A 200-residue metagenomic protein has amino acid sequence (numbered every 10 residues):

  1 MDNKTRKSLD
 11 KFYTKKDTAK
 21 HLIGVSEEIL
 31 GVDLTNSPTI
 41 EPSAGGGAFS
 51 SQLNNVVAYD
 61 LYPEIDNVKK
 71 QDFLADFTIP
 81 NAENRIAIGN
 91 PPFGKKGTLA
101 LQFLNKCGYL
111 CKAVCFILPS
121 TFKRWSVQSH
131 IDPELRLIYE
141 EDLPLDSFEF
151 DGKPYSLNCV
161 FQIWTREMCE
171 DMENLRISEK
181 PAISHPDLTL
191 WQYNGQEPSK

Functional and structural regions predicted by a protein language model:
M1-K200: Class I S-adenosyl-L-methionine-dependent methyltransferase catalytic core
